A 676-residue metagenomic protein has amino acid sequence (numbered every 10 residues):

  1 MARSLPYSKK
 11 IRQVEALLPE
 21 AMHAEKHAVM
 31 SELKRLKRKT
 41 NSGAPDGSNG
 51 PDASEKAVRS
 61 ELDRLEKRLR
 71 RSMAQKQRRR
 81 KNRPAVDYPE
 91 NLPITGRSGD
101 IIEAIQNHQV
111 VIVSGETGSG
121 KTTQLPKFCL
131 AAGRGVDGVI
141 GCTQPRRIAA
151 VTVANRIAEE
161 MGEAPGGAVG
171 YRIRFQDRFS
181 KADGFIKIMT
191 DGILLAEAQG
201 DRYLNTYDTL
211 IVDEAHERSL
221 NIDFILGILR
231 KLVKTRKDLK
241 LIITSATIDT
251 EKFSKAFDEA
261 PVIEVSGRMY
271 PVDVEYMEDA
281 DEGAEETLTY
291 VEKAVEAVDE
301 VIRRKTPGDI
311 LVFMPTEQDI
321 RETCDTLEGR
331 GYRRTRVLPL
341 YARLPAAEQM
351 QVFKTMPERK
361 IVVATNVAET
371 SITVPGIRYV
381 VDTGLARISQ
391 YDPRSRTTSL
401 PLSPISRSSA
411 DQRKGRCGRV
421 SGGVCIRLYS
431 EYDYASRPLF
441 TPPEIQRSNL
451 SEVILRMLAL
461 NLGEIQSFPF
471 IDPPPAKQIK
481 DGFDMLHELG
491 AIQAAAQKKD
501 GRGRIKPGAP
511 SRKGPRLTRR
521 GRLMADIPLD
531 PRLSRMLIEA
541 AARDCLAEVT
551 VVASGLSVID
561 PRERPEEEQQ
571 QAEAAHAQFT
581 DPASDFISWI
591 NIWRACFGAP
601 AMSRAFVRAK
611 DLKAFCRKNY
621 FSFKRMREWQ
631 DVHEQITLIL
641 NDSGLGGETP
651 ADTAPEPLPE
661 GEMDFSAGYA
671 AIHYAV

Functional and structural regions predicted by a protein language model:
M1-M536, P655-P657, G661-F665, Y674: P-loop NTPase motor module signature
S114-E116, M485, R522-P528, L533-V676: Extended, charged helical/alpha-beta scaffold domains that provide interaction surfaces
